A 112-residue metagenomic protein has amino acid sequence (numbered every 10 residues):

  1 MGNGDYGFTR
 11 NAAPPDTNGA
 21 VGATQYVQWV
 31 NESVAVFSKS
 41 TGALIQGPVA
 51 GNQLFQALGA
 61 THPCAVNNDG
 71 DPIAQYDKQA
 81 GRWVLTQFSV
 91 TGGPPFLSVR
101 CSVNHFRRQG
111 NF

Functional and structural regions predicted by a protein language model:
M1-F112: C-terminal PAP-associated
